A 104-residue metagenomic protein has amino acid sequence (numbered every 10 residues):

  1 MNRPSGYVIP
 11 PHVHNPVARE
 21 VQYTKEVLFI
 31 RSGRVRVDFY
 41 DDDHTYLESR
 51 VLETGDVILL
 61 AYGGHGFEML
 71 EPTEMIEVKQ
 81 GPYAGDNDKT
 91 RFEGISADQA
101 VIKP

Functional and structural regions predicted by a protein language model:
M1-V17, T24: A short glycine-rich, His/Asp/Glu-containing loop-to-beta-strand
P4, I30, E53, L60-A61 (+1 more regions): A short, compositionally biased micro-patch
P4, Y23-D38: Glycine- and acidic-residue-biased ligand/ion/polar-headgroup-sensing regions
P11, V37-D38, I58-L60, G64-L70 (+1 more regions): Short beta-strand His + acidic residue motifs that chelate non-heme Fe in jelly-roll/DSBH and cupin folds
V17-A18, D43-T45, E74, P82-A84: Short, surface-exposed beta-strand-loop junctions and turns on beta-sheet-rich folds
D41-Y62: Short acidic-glycine-tyrosine-enriched beta hairpin
G66-P104: Double-stranded beta-helix
